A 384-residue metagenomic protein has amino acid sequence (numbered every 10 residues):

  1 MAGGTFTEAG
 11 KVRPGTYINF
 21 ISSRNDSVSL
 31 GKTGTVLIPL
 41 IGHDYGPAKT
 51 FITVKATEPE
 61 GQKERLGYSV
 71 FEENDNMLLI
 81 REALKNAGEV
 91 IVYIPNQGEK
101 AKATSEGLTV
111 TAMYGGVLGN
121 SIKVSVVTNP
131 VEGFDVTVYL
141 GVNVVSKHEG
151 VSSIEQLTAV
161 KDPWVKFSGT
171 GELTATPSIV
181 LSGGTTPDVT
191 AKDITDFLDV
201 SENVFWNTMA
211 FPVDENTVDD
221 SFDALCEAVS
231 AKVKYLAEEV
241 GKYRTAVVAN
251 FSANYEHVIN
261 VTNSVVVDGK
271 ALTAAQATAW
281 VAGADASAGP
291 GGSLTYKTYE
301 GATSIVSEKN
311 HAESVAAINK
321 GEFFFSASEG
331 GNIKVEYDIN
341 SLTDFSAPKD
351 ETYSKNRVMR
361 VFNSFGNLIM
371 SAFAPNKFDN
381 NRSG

Functional and structural regions predicted by a protein language model:
A2-V12, I18-I21, D26-P47, F51-P59 (+4 more regions): A glycine- and small-residue-enriched flexible loop/hinge signal that marks low-structured segments
